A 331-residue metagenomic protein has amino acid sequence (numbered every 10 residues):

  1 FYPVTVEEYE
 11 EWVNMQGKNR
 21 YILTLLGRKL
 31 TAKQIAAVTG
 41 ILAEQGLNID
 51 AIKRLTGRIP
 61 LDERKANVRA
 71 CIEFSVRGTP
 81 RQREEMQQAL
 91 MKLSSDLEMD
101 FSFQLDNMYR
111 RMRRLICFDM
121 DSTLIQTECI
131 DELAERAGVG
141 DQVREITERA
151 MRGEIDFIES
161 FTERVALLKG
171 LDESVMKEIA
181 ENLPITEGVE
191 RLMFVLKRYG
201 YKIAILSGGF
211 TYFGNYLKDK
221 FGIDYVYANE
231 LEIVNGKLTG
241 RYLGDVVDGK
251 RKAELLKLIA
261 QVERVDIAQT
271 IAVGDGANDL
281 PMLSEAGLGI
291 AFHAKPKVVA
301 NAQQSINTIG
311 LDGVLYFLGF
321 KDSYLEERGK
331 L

Functional and structural regions predicted by a protein language model:
F1-F118, K330-L331: Non-catalytic pre-domain segments flanking phosphatase-related domains
E8-W12, G170-L331: C-terminal cap/substrate-recognition subdomain and adjoining C-terminal extension of metal-dependent phosphatase-like
A32, P80, E84, L124-T127 (+6 more regions): Electropositive phosphate-/nucleotide-binding environments in soluble metabolic enzymes
I35, V143, F161, A253 (+1 more regions): A general structural signal for well-ordered alpha-helical segments in protein cores
N107-M112, A150-G170, L325-L331: Long, charged amphipathic helices and adjacent flexible linkers at domain junctions
M108-E154: Active-site neighborhood of HAD-like aspartate-dependent phosphohydrolases
E145-R149, F161, L192: Short coil/turn segments at secondary-structure boundaries
